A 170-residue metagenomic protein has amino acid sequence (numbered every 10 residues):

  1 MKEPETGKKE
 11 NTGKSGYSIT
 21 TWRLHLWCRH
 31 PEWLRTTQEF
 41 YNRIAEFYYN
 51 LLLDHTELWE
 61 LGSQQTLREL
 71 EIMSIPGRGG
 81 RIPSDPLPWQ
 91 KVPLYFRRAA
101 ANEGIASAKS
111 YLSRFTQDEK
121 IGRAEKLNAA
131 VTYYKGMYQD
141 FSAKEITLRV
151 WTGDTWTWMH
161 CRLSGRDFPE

Functional and structural regions predicted by a protein language model:
M1-E170: Nucleic-acid substrate recognition interfaces
